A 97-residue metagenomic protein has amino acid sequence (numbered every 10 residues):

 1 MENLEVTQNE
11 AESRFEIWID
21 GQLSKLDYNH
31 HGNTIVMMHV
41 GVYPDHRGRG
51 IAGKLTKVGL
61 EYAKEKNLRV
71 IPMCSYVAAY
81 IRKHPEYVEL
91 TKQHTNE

Functional and structural regions predicted by a protein language model:
M1-M38: N-terminal first-folded block
V36, G41, P72: Conserved beta-strand segments that form the floor/walls of ligand-binding pockets within enzyme and binding domains
G41-R47: A short, internal acetyl-CoA/4′-phosphopantetheine-binding micro-motif in the GNAT/acyltransferase core
G48-G59: Conserved acetyl-CoA-binding loop-helix of GNAT-fold acetyltransferases
Y62-E97: C-terminal structural segments of small proteins and small subunits
